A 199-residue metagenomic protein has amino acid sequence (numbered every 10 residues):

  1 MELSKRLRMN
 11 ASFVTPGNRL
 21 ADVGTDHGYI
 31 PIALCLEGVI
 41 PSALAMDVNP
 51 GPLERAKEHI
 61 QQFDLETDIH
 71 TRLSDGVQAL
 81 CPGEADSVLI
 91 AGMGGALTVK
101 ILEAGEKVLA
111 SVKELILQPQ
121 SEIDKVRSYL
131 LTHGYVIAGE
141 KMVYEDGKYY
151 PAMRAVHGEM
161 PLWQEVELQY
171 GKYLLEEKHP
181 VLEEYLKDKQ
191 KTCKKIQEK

Functional and structural regions predicted by a protein language model:
M1-N18, I32: S-adenosyl-L-methionine
L3, Q78-A79, E84, A96-K199: Class I S-adenosyl-L-methionine
G17-D26: Conserved class I S-adenosyl-L-methionine
H27-I40: Conserved SAM-binding loop of SAM-dependent methyltransferases across substrates and taxa, primarily the Class I
E37-V39, Q61-E66, K107-A110: Short helix-capping segments at alpha-helix termini
S42-D47: Conserved SAM-binding motif I beta-strand of class I
P50, E54-G83: S-adenosyl-L-methionine
E84-G92: Short SAM/SAH-binding signature in class I
